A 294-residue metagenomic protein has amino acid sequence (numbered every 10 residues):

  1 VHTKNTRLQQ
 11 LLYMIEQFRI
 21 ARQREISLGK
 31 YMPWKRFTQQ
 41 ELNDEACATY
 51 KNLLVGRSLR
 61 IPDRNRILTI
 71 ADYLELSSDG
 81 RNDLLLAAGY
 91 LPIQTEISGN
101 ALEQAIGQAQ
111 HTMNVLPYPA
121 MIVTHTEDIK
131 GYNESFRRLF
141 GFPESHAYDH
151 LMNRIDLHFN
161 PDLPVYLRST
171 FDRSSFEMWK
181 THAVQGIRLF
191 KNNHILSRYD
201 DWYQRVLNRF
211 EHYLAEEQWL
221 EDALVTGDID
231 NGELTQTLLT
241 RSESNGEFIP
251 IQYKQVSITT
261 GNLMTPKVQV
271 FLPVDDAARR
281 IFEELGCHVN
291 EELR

Functional and structural regions predicted by a protein language model:
V1, E291-R294: Signal-transducing coiled-coil/dimerization helices and immediately adjacent hinge/linker segments that couple sensory
V1-R7, N65, T69-L102: Short amphipathic recognition helices of helix-turn-helix/homeodomain-type DNA-binding modules
V1-T38: A short, Lys/Arg-rich alpha-helix, primarily the initiator
G29, N43-P62, T69-A71: Recognition helix of helix-turn-helix/homeodomain-like DNA-binding domains that insert into the DNA major groove
K35-A46, L74: Core residues of bacterial helix-turn-helix
A46, L74-E75, A88, L116 (+1 more regions): A broad structural signal for alpha-helix termini and local helix breaks/kinks
L102-Q110: Short amphipathic alpha-helical segments
M113-H288: Sensory/regulatory domains in signal-transduction proteins
